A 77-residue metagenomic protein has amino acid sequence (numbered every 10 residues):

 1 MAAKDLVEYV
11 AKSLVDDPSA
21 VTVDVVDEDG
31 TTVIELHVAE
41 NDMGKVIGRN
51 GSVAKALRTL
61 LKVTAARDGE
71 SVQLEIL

Functional and structural regions predicted by a protein language model:
M1-M43, K55-L77: RNA-contacting regions in translation and RNA-metabolism proteins, encompassing KH/S1 modules where present
G44-S52: Amphipathic, hydrophobic secondary-structure cores in small proteins
